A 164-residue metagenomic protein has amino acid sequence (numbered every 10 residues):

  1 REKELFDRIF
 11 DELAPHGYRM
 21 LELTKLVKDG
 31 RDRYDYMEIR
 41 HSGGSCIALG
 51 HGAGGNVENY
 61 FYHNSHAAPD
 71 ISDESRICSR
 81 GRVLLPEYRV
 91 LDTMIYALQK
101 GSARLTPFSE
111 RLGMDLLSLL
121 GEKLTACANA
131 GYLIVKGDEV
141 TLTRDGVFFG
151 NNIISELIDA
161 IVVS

Functional and structural regions predicted by a protein language model:
R1-M114: C-terminal scaffold of the Radical SAM
E22, A128-D138: A short, conserved structural fragment
D32-Y36, A130-G131, F148: Short secondary-structure transition/capping segments
G113-A128: Short amphipathic alpha-helical interaction segments
E139-T143: Minor-groove-contacting beta-hairpin "wing" of winged helix-turn-helix DNA-binding domains
D145-S164: Short, amphipathic alpha-helical interaction segments positioned at domain boundaries
